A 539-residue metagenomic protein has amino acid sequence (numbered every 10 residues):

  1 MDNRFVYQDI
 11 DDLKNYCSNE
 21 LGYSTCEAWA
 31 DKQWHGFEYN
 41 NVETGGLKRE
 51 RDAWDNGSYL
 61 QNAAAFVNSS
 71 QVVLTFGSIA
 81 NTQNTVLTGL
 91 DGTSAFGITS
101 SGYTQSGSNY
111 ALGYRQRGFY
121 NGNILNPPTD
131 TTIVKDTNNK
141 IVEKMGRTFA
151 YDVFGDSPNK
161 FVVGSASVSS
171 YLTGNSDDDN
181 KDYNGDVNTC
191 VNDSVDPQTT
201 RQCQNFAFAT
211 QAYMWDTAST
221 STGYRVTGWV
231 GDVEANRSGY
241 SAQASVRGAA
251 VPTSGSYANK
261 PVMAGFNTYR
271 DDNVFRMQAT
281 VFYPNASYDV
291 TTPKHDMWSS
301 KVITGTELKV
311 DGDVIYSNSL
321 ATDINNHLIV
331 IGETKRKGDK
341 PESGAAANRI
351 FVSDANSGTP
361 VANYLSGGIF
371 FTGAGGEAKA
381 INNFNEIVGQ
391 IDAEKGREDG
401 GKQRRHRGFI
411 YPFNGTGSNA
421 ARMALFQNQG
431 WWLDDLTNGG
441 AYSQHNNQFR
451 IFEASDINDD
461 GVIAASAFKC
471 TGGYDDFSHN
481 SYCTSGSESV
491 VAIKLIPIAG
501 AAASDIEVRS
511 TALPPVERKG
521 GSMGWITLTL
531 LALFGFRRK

Functional and structural regions predicted by a protein language model:
M1-W525: Residue-level hotspots at or immediately adjacent to binding/recognition sites across diverse folds
G524-K539: A cross-kingdom C-terminal cell-surface attachment/processing module
